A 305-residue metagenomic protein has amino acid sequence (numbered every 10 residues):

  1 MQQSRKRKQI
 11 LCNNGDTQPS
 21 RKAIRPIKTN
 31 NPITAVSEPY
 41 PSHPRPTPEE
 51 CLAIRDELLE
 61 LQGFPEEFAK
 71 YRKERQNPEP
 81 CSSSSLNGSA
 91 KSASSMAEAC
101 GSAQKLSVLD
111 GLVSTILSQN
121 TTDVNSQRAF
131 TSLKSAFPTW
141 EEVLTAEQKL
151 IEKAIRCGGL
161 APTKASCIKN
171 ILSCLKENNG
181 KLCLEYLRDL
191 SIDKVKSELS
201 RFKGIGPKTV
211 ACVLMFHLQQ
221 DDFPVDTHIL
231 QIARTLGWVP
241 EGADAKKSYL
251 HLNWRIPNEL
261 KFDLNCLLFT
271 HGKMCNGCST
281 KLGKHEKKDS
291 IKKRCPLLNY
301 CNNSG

Functional and structural regions predicted by a protein language model:
M1-L190, E259-L260, C266-G305: N-terminal polyanion-binding entry modules of DNA glycosylases/AP lyases and select other DNA-binding proteins
D110-L117, I168-N170, L182, L190-W238 (+3 more regions): Catalytic DNA-binding helix-loop module of base-excision-repair DNA glycosylases/AP lyases
S132, K149, C157, C174 (+4 more regions): Residues within well-ordered alpha-helical secondary structure of globular protein domains
L144-E147, I151-E152, D244-N253: Short, well-structured alpha-helical segments that form the helix of a local strand-helix-strand
N253-K261: Short Fe-S-cluster ligation motifs
